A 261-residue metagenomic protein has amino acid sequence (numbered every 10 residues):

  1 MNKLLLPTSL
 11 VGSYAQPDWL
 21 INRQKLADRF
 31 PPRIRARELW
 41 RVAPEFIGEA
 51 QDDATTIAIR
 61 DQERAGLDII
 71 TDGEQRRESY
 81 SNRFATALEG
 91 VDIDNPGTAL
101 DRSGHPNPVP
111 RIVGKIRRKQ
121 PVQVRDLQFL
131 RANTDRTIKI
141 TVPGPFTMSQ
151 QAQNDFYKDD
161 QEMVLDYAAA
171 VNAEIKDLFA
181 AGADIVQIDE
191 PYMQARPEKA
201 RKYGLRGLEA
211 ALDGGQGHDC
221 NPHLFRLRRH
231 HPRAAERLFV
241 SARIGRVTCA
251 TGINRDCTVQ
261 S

Functional and structural regions predicted by a protein language model:
M1-S261: Domain-level signal for soluble alpha/beta catalytic cores
